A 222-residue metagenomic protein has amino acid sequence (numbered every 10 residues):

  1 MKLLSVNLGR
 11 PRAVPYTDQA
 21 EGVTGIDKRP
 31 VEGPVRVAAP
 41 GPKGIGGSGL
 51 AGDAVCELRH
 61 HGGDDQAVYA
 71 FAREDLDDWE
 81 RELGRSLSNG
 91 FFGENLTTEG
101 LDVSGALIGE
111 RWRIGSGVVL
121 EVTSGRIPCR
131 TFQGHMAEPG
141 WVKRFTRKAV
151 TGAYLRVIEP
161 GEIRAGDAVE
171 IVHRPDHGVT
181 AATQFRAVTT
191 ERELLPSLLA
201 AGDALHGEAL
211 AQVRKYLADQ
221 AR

Functional and structural regions predicted by a protein language model:
M1-Q133, G140, H173, H177-R222: Electropositive, beta-rich accessory/interaction domains or terminal extensions that provide binding surfaces
E32, I127, V150-G152, P160: A generic structural motif
T98-G100, G152-I158: Short alpha-helix capping/helix-loop boundary micro-motifs
G109, P160, R164-G166: Loop/turn positions that initiate beta-strands
V122, R156, E162: Short beta-strand His + acidic residue motifs that chelate non-heme Fe in jelly-roll/DSBH and cupin folds
H135-R147: Short beta-strand-turn/beta-hairpin segments enriched in glycine/proline and small hydrophobics that form edge-strand
V150-T151, D167-V169: A structural signal for small-residue-enriched, beta-sheet-centric alpha/beta enzyme cores and oligomeric scaffold folds
